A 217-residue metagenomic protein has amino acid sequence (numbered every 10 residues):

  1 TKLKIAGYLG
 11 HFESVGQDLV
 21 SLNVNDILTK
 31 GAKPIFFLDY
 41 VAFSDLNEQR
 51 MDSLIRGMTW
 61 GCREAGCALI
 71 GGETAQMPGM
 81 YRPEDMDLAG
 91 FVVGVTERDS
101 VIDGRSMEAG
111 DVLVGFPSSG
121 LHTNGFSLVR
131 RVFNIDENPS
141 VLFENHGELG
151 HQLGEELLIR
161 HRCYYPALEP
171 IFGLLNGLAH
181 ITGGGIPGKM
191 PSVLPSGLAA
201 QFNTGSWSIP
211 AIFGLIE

Functional and structural regions predicted by a protein language model:
T1, G94-T96, L113, P117-H122 (+4 more regions): Glycine-rich beta-alpha junction loops
T1-S119: Glycine-rich phosphate/pyrophosphate-binding loop regions near the starts of catalytic domains
G7, S127-L128, M190-S192: Short amphipathic alpha-helical segments
D45, T123, P210: Loop/helix-junction capping segments adjacent to catalytic residues or to phosphate/diphosphate-binding pockets
R50-A65, Y81-L88, D136-E217: Glycine-/charge-enriched secondary-structure boundary and capping motifs
M77-P78, S100, R131, K189-P191: Residues at secondary-structure transition points
D87, S100-L153: Short, acidic (Asp/Glu-rich) active-site segment that either coordinates a divalent metal cofactor
